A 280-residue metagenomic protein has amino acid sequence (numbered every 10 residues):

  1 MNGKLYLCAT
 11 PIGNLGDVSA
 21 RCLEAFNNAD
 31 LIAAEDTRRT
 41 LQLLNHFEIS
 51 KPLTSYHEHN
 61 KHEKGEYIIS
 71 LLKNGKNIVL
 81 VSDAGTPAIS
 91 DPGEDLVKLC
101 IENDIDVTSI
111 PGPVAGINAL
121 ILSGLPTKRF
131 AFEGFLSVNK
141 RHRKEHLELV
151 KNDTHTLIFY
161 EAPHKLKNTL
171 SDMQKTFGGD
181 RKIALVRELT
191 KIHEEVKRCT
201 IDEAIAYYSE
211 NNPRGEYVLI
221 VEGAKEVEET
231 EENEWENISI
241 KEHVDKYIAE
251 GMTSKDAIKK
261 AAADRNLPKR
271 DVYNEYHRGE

Functional and structural regions predicted by a protein language model:
M1-H59: Glycine-rich, flexible N-terminal cofactor/catalytic loop recognition
N2, T156, P163-E280: A contiguous loop/helix-start segment that scaffolds small-molecule binding in enzyme catalytic cores
G3-L5, G75-V79, H155-T156: Loop/turn-to-beta-strand initiation segments
I12-G13, D83-P87, P163-K165, A224-E226: Short glycine-rich anion-binding loops that position phosphate/pyrophosphate groups of nucleotides and phosphorylated
F26-I32, D104-T108, T156-L157: Short active-site oxyanion
T54-H62, L136-N139: Conserved helicase motor
P92-E94, S254: Glycine-centered tight-turn and secondary-structure capping sites
D95-D153: Class I SAM-dependent methyltransferase SAM-binding "motif I" and its flanking Rossmann-like core
